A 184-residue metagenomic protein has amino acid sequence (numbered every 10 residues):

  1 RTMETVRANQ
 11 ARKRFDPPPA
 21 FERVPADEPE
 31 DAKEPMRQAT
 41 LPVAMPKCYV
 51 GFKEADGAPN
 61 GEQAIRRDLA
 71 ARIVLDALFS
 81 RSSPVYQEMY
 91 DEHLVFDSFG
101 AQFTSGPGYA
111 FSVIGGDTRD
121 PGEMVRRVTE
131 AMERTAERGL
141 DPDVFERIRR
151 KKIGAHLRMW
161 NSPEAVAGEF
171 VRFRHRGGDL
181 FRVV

Functional and structural regions predicted by a protein language model:
R1-F21, S82, E88-V184: Charge-rich, well-structured scaffold segments of protease-associated domains
R1-G57: An aromatic/glycine/proline-enriched structural segment found at the starts of mature extracellular/organellar domains
V24, L41-M45, I65, I73-V74 (+4 more regions): Weak global preference for isoleucine
V24-D27, I73-D76, E88-Y90: Intrinsically disordered, low-complexity segments enriched in polar/charged residues with Gly/Pro, especially when
E30, G57-A58, L69-A70, G108 (+2 more regions): General secondary-structure edge motif
A39, E62-Q63, V74, L78 (+3 more regions): Generic alpha-helical structural element
V43-Y49, K53-S83: A conserved active-site cap/scaffold subdomain adjacent to cofactor or substrate pockets
